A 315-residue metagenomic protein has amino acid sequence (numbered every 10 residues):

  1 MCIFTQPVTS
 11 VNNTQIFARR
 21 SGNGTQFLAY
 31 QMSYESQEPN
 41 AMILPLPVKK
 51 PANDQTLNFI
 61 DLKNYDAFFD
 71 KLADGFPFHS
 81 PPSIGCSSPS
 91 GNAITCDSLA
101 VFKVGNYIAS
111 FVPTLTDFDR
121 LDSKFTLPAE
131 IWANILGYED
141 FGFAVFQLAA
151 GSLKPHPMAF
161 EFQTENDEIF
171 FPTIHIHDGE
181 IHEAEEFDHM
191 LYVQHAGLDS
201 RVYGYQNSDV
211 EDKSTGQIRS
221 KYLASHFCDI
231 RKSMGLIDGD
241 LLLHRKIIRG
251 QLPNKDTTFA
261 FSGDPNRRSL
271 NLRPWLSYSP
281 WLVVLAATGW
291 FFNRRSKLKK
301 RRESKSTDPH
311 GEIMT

Functional and structural regions predicted by a protein language model:
C2-N12, E130-N293: Accessory, solvent-exposed terminal regions and/or long lumenal/extracellular loops of proteins
Q6-G22, S88-D97: Short, compositionally biased low-complexity segments enriched in polar/charged residues
R19-L72, L127-G142: Surface-exposed, glycine/proline- and aromatic-rich loop segments on solvent-exposed faces across compartments
S21-G22, Q31-Q37, P113-D117, Q147-S152 (+1 more regions): Short, flexible beta-strand-to-coil junctions
A29, N106-P113: Short hydrophobic-aromatic micro-motifs
A67-V104: Short N-terminal edge-element motif at the start of the domain
G85-A100, F111-A149: Covalent nucleotidyltransferase core used to form phosphodiester bonds in nucleic acids
L298-T315: Cytoplasmic C-terminal tails of single-pass
